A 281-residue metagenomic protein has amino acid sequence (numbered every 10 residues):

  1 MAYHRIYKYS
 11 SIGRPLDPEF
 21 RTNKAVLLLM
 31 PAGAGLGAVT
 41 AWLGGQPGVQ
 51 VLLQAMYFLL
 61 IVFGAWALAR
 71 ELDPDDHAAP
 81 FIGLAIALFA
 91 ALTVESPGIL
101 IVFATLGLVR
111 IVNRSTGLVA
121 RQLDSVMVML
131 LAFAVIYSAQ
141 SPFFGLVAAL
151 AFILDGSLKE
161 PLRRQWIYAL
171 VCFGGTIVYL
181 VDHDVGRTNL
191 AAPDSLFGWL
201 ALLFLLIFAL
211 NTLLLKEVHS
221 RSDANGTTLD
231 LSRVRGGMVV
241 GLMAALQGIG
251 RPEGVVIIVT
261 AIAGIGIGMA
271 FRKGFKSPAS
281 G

Functional and structural regions predicted by a protein language model:
M1-S125, A134, L229-G281: N-terminal topogenic module of multi-pass integral membrane proteins
I111, G117-M243: Generic multipass alpha-helical transmembrane bundles of integral membrane proteins
